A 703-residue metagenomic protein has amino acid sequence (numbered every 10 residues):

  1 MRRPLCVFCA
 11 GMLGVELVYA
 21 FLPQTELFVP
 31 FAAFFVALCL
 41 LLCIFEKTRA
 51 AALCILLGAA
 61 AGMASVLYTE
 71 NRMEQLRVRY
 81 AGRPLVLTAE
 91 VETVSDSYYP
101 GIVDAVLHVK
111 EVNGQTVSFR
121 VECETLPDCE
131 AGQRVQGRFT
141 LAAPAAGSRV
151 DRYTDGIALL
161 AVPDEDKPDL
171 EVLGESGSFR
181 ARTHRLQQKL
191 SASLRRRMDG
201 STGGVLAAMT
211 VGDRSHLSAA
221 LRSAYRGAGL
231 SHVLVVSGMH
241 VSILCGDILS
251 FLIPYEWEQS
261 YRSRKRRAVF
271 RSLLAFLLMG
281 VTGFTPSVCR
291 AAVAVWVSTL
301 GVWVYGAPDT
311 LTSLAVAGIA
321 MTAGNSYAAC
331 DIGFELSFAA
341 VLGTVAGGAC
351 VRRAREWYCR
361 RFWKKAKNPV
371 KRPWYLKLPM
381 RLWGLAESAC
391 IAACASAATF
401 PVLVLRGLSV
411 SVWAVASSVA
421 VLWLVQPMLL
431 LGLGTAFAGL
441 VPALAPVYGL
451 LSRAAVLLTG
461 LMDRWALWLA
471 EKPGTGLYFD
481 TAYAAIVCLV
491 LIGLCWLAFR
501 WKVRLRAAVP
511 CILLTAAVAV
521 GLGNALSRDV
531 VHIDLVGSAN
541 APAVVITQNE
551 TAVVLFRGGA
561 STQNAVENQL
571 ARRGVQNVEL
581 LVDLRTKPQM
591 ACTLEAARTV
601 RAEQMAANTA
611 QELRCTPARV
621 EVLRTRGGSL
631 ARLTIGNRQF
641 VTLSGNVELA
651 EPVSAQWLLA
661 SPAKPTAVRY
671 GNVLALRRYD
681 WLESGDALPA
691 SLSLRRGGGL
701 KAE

Functional and structural regions predicted by a protein language model:
M1-L76, P84-T88, L252-E256, S260-R262 (+1 more regions): Transmembrane helix-bundle segments that form internal channels/tunnels in multi-pass membrane proteins, characterized
V7, A33-F34, R271, A275 (+5 more regions): Hydrophobic core segments of transmembrane alpha-helices in multi-pass, intramembrane catalytic enzymes
L17, L273-G280, W296-W303, I319-Y327 (+4 more regions): Alpha-helical transmembrane segments of multipass membrane proteins
F21-T25, M279-C289, W303-P308, G324-F334 (+1 more regions): Membrane-interface helix caps and helix-loop-helix hairpins in membrane proteins
T25, T88-E90, H108-Q115, E124-R138 (+2 more regions): Non-globular, low-confidence helical/coil segments that flank catalytic cores
G82-Y98: Structural detector for short beta-strands of small beta-barrel domains
T93-E175: OB-fold single-stranded nucleic acid-binding module
G156-A292, L300: Aromatic-rich juxtamembrane segments at the membrane interface
